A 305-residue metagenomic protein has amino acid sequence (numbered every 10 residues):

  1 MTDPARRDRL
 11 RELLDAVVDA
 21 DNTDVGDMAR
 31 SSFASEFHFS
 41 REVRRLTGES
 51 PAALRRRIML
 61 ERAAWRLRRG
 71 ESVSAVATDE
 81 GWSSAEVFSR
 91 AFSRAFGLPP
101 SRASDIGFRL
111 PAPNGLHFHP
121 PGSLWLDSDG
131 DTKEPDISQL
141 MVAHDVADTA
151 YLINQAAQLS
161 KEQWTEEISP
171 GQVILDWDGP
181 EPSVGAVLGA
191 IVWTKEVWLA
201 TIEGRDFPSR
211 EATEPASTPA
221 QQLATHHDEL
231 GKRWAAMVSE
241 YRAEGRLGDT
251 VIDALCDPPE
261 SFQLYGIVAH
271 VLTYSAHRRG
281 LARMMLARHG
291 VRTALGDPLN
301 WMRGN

Functional and structural regions predicted by a protein language model:
M1, E71-S104, R303-N305: N-terminal basic, amphipathic alpha-helical segments
M1-T2, R90-P135: …primarily DNA-binding HTH/wHTH and HhH modules…
R11-N22, G26, L46-D79, G107-S128: Terminal helix-turn-helix DNA-binding modules in bacterial transcription factors
G26-L54, D79-L98: Basic/polar phosphate-binding segments, predominantly the helix-turn-helix DNA-binding elements of transcriptional
S89, S93, I153, W164-T213 (+2 more regions): Short, contiguous alpha-helical
K133-A156, E162: Loop-centered beta-sheet repeat module
V146-A157, K195-L199, G231-S239, R279 (+1 more regions): Structural signal for well-ordered, non-membrane alpha-helices
A216-M285: Acidic/histidine-rich alpha-helical segments that form the ligand environment of transition-metal centers
